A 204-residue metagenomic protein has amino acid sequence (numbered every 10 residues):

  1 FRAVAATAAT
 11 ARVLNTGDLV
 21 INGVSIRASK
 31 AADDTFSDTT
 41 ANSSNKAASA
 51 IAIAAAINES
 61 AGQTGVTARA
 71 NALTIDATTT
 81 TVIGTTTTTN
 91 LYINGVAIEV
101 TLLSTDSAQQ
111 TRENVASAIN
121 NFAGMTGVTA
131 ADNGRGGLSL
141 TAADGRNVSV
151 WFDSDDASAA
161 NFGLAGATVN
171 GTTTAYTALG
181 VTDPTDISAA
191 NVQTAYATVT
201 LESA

Functional and structural regions predicted by a protein language model:
F1-A8: Small-polar (Ser/Thr/Gly)-enriched, low-hydrophobicity segments that adopt extended beta-strand/coil conformations
R12-S203: Extended, beta-strand-rich, solvent-exposed assembly scaffolds of outer structural proteins
